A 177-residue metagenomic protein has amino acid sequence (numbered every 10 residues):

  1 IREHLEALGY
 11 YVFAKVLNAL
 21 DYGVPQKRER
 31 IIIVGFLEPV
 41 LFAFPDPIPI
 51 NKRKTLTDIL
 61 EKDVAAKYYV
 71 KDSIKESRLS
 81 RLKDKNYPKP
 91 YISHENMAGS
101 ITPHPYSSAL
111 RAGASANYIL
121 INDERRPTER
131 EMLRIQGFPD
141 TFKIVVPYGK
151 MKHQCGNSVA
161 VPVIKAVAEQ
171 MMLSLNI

Functional and structural regions predicted by a protein language model:
H4-V16, D21, Q26-I177: S-adenosyl-L-methionine-dependent DNA methyltransferase catalytic core
